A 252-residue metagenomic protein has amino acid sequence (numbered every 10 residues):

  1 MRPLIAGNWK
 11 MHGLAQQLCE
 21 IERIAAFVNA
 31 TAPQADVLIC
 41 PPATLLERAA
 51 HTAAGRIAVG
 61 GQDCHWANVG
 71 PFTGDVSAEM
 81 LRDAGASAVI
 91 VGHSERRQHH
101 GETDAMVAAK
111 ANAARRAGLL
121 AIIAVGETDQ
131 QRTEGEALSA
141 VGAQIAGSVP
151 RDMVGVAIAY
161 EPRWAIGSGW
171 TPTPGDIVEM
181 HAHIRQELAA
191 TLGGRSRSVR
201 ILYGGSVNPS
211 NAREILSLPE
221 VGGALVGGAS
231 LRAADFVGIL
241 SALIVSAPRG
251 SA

Functional and structural regions predicted by a protein language model:
M1-A252: Active-site loop-to-helix "anion-binding N-cap" substructures in soluble metabolic enzymes
